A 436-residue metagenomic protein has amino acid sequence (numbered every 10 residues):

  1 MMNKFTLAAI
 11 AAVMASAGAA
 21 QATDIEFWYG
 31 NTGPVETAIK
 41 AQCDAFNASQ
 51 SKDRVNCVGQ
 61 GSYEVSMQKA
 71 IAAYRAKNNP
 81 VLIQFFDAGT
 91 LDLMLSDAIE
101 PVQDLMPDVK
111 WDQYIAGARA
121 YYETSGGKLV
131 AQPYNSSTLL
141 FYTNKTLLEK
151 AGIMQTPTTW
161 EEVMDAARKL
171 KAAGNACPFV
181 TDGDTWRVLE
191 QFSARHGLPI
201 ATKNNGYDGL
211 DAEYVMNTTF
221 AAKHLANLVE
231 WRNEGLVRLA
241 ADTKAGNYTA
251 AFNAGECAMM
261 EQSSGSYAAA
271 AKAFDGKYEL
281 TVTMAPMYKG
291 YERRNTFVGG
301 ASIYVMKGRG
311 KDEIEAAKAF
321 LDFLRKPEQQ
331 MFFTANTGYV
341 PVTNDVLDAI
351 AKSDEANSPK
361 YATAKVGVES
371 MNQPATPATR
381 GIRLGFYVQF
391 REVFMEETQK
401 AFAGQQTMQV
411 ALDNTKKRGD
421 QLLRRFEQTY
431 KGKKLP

Functional and structural regions predicted by a protein language model:
T23-G33, D53-G59, L82, V130 (+1 more regions): Short, well-ordered beta-strand elements
A45, S49-Y114, Y121, T146-T158 (+3 more regions): Extracytoplasmic "Venus flytrap"/periplasmic binding protein-like
A72, N79-V81, V109-L148, C177-P178 (+2 more regions): A structural signal for short loop-to-beta-strand junctions that line the ligand-binding cleft of periplasmic/secreted
D87-L140, M164, E190-A194, F220 (+4 more regions): Hinge/lid segment of periplasmic solute-binding proteins
A88-A98, G117-T156, D182-G209, F297-K307 (+1 more regions): Periplasmic solute-binding protein
Q103-I115, A120, L198-K223, K272-D275 (+4 more regions): Short, solvent-exposed loop/beta-turn-alpha elements that line the ligand-binding surface or hinge of extracytoplasmic
A120, T283-A285, A335-E396, K400 (+1 more regions): Long, aromatic- and glycine/proline-rich binding clefts that accommodate carbohydrate-like moieties
A167, L210-A241, A285: Glycine-centered hinge/linker elements that transmit conformational signals in sensory and ligand-binding systems
